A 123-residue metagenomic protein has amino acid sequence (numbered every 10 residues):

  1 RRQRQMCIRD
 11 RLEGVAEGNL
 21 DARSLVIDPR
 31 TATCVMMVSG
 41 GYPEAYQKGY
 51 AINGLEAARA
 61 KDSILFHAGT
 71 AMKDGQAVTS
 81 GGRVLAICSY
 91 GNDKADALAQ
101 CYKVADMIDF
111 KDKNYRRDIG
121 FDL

Functional and structural regions predicted by a protein language model:
Q3-I8: Short, small-residue-biased leader/transition segments that mark boundaries at the very start of proteins
G14-L123: Peripheral (often C-terminal) accessory segments that flank ATP-dependent C-N-forming ligase machineries
